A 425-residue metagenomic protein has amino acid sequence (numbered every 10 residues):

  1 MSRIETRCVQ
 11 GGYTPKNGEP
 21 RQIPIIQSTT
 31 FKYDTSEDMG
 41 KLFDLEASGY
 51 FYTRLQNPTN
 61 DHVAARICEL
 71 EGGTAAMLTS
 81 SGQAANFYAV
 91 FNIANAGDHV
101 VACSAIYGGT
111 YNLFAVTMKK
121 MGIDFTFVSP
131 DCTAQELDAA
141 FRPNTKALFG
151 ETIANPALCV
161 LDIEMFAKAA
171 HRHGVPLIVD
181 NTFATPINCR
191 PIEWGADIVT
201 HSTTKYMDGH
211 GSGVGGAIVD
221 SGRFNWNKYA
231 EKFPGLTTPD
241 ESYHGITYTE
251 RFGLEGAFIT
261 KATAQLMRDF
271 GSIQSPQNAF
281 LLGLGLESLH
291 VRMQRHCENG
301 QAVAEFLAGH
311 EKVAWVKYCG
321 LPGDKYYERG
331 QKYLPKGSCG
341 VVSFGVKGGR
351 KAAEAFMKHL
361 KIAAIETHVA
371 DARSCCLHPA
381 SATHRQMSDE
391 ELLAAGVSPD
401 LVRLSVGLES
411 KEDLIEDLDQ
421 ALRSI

Functional and structural regions predicted by a protein language model:
M1-N57, A65: N-terminal "arm"/small-domain region of PLP-dependent enzymes with the aminotransferase-like
S2, A115-V116, D124-F125, A139 (+5 more regions): PLP-dependent enzyme catalytic core of the Aspartate aminotransferase-like
C8-T14, A76-G309, K317: Conserved PLP-enzyme active-site core in the AAT-like
T30, S221-F224, V346-G349: Short loop segments at secondary-structure junctions
T35-F87, G109-T117: Conserved N-terminal alpha-helix of the aminotransferase class I/II PLP-enzyme fold
G72, N144, K312-W315, D400: Glycine-centered tight turns that cap/initiate beta-strands
V219, S343-G345, S405-G407: Short hydrophobic/aromatic beta-strand micro-patches that form the beta-sheet surface supporting nucleotide- or nucleic
F270-I273, Q277-A279, L284, S288 (+4 more regions): Conserved small-domain helix->loop->beta segment predominantly found in fold-type I
